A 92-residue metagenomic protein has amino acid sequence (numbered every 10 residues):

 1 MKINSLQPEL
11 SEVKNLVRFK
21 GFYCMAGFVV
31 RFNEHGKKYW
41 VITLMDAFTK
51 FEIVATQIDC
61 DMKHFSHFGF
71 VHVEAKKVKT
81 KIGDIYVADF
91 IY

Functional and structural regions predicted by a protein language model:
M1-I3, H35-W40: Short, conserved DNA-binding cores of transcription-related domains
M1-K20: OB-fold nucleic-acid-binding modules
Y23: Divalent metal-coordination and catalytic microenvironments
F28-K38, K50-Y92: OB-fold single-stranded nucleic acid-binding module
V41-D46: Short, acidic/hydrophobic/Gly-rich beta-strand patch recurrent on exposed beta strands that often constitutes part
